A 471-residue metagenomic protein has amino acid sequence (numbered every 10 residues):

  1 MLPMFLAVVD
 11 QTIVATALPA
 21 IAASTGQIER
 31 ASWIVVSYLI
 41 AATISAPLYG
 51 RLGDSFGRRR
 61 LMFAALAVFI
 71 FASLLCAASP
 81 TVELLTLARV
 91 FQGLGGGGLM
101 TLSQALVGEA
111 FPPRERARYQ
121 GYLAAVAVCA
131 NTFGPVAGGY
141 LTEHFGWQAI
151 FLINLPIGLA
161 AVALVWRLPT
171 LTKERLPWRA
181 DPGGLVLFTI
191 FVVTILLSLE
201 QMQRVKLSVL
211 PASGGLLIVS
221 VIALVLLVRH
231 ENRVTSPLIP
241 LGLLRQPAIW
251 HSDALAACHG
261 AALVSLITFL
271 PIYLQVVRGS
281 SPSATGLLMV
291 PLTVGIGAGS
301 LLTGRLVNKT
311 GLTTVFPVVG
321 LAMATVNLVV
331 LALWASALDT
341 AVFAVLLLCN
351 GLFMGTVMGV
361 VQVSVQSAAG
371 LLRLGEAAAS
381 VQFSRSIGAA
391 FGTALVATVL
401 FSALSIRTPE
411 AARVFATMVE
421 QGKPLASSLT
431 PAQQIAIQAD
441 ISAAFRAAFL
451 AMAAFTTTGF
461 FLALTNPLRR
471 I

Functional and structural regions predicted by a protein language model:
M1-A41, S45, G146, G183 (+4 more regions): Transmembrane core module of solute transporters
A7, V35-Y38, A42, F69 (+11 more regions): Structural signature of transmembrane alpha-helices in multi-pass secondary transporters
T16, A46-G184, Q201, K206: Helix-loop-helix hairpins in multi-pass membrane proteins, especially solute transporters
I21-A22, L52-G53, A137-F145, L199 (+4 more regions): Interfacial helix-cap and linker-helix signal at transmembrane-aqueous boundaries of multi-pass secondary transporters
G57-A64, V82-L84, L102, F111-R118 (+2 more regions): C-terminal module of multi-pass small-molecule transporters
V68-L75, I157-L164, I222-L226, A298 (+2 more regions): Transmembrane-helix signature of multi-pass solute transporters
E143-L155, Q201-A212, S281, S402-A453: A membrane-interface helix-boundary motif in multi-pass transporters
E143-L255, A262, S280-S281: Hydrophobic transmembrane-helix bundles of small-molecule transporters
